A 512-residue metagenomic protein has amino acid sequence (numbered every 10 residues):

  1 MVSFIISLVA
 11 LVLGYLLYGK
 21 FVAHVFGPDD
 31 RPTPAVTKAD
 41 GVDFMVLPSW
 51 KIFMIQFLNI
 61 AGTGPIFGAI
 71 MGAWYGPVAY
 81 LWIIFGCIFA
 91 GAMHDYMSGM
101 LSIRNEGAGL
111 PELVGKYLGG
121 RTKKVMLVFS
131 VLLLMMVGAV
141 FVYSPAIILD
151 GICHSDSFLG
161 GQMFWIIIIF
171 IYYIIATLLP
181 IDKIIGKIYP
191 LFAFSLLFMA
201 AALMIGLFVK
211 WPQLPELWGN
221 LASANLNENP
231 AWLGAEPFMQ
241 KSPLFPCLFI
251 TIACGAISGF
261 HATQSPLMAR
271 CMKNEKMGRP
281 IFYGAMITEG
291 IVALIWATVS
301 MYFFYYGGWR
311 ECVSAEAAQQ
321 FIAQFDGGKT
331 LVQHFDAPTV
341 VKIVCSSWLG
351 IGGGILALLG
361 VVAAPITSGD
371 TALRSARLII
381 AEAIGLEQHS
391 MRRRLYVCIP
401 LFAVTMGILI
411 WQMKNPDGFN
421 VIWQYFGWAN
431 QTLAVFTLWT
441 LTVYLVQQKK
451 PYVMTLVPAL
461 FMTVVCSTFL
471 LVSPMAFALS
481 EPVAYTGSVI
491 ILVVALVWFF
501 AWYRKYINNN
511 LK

Functional and structural regions predicted by a protein language model:
M1-G19, G72-S102, P111, G354 (+1 more regions): Extracellular loop-to-transmembrane helix junctions
S7-G19, S130, L134-G138, Y173-A176 (+4 more regions): Selective recognition of specific alpha-helical transmembrane segments in multi-pass small-molecule
A10-I66: Membrane-interface "cap" regions at the ends of multi-pass membrane proteins
A10-L11, Y15, A90-E106, L110-L178 (+3 more regions): Helix-loop-helix module between adjacent transmembrane segments
L47-G64, G206-P212, N225-V299, F303 (+1 more regions): Hydrophobic, membrane-embedded alpha-helices of multi-pass small-molecule transporters
K123-L127, V131, Q162-I167, G284-A293 (+7 more regions): Loop-to-transmembrane helix boundary motifs in multi-pass membrane proteins
G138-V142, A146-D156, G160, F164-W165 (+4 more regions): Hydrophobic alpha-helical segments and their helix-loop junctions in multi-pass secondary transporters
L207-N225, G284-I343, M413-D417: Extracellular/periplasmic helix-exit of transmembrane alpha-helices
